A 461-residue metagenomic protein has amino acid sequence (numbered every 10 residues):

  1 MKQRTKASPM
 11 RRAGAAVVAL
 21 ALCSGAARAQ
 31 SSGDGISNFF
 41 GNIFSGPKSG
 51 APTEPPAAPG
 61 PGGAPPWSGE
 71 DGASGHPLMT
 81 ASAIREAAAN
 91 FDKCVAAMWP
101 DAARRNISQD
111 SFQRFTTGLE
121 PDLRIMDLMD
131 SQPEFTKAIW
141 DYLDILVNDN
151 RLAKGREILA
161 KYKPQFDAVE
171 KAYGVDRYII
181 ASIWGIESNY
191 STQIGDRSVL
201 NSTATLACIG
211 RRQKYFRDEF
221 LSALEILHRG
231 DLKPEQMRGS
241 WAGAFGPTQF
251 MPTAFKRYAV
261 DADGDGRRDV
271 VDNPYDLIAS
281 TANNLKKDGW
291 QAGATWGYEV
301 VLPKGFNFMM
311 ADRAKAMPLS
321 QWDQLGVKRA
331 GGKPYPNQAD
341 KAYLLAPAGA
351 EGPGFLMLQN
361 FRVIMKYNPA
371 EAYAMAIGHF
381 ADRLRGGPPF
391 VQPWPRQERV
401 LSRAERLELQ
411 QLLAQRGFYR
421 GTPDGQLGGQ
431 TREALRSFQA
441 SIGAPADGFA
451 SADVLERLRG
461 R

Functional and structural regions predicted by a protein language model:
K2-G14: Bacterial N-terminal signal peptides that target proteins for export
G14-S24: Bacterial N-terminal signal peptides
G25-A29: Sec/Tat signal peptide C-region and signal peptidase I cleavage site
S32, I36-I43, G448-G460: Short, low-complexity, Pro/Ser/Thr/Gly-rich segments in the mature regions of secreted, periplasmic
S32-E170: An acidic, Gly/Ser/Thr/Pro-rich helix-cap/linker signature
I107-A339, G352-M357, F361-A381, G386-R403 (+3 more regions): Catalytic glycan-binding domains that act on GlcNAc-containing polysaccharides
L401-R406, A414-L458: Short acidic, glycine/serine/threonine-rich helix-capping segments at coil-helix boundaries
